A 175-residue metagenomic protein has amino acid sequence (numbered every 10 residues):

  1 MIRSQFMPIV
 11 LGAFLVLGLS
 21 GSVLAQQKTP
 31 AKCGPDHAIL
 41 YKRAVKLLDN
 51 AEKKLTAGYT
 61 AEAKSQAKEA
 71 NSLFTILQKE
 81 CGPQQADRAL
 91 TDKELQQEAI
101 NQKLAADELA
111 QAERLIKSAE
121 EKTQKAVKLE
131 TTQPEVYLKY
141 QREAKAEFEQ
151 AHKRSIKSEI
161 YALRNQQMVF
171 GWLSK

Functional and structural regions predicted by a protein language model:
M1-L11: Bacterial N-terminal signal peptides that target proteins for export
V10-G18: Bacterial N-terminal signal peptides
G21: Glycine/proline-rich, flexible active-site/cofactor-binding loop segments that harbor closely spaced acidic
A25-K175: Long, charged/polar, soluble alpha-helical segments
